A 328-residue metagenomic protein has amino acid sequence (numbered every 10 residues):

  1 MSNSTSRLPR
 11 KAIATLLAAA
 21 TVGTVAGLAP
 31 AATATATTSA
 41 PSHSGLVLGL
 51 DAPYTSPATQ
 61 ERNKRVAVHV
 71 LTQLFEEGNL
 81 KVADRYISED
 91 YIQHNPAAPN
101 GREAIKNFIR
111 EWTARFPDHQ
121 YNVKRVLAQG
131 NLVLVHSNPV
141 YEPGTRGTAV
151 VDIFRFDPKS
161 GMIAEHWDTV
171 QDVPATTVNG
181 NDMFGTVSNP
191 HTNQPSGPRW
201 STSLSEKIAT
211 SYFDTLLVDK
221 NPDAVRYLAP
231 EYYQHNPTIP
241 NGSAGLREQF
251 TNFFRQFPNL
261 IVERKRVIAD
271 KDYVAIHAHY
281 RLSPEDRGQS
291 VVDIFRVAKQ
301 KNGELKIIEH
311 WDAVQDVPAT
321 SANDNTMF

Functional and structural regions predicted by a protein language model:
S2-A36: Secretory targeting and sorting signals
L16-L17, P30-F328: C-terminal and inter-domain tail/linker signature
